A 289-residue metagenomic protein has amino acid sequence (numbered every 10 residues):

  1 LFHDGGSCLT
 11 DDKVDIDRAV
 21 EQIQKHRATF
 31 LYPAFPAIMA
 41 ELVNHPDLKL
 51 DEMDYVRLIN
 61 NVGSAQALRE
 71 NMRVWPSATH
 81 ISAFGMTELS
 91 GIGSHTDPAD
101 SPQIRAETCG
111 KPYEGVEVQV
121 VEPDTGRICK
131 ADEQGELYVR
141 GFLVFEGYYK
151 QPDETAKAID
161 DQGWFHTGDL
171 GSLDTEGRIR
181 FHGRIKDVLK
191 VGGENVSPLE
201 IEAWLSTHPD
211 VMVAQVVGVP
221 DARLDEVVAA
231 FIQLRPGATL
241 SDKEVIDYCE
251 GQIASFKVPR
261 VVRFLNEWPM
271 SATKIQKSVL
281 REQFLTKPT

Functional and structural regions predicted by a protein language model:
H3, V20, K25-A34, A40-I104 (+1 more regions): Gly/Ser/Thr-rich phosphate-binding loop
G6-V14, I81: Short beta-strand->loop structural element characteristic of the AMP-binding/adenylate-forming
I23, P36, E136, G141 (+5 more regions): AMP-binding/adenylate-forming catalytic core of the ANL superfamily
D47, Y55, S77, G115 (+3 more regions): Glycine-centered tight turns that cap/initiate beta-strands
L58-Q66, T96, P102-K150: Adenylate-forming AMP-binding core of the ANL superfamily, especially NRPS adenylation
N61, V216, R263-F264: Hydrophobic/anchoring residues in structured secondary elements
G85, G110, D169, G193: Active-site glycine-centered loops adjacent to acidic/histidine catalytic or metal-binding residues that shape
F284-T289: Acidic/polar alpha-helix N-cap and adjacent early helical turns within long charge-rich amphipathic helices/linkers
